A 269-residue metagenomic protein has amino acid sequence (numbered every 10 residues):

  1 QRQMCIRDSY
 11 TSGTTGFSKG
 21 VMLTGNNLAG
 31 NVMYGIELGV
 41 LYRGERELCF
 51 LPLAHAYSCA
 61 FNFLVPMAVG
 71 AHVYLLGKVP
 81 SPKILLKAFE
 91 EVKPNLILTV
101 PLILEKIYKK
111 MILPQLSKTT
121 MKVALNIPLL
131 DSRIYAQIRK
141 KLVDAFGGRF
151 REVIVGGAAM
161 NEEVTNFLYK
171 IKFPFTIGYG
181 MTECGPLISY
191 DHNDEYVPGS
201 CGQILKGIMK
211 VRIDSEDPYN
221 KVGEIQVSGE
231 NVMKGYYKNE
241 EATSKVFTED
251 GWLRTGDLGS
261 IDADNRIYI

Functional and structural regions predicted by a protein language model:
R2-I6: Short, small-residue-biased leader/transition segments that mark boundaries at the very start of proteins
R7-V32: Conserved AMP-binding A3 loop
T11-T14, E47, P52, I97 (+2 more regions): Conserved S/T- and glycine-rich ATP-binding loop of Class I adenylate-forming
A29-R46, L53-K141, R149: Conserved AMP-binding/adenylation subdomain of ANL enzymes
Y74-L76, R149, V153, M160-G223 (+2 more regions): Conserved ATP-binding loop and adjacent catalytic segment of the adenylate-forming AMP-binding
P218-I269: Conserved ATP-binding/catalytic segment of the ANL
